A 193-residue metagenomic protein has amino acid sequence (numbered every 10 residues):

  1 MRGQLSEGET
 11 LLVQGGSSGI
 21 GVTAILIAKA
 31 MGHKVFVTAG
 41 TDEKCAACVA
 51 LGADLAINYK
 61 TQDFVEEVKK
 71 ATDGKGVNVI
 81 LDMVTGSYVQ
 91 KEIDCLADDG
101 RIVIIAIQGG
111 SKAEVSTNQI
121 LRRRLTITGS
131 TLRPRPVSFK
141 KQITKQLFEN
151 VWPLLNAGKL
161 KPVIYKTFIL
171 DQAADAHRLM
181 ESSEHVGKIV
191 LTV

Functional and structural regions predicted by a protein language model:
M1-T61: Mid-domain Rossmann-like dinucleotide-binding core that forms the NAD(H)/NADP(H) cofactor-binding site
E7-E9, V77, D99: Phosphate-coordination loops involved in phosphoryl transfer and adenosine-cofactor binding
M31, A39, S87-K159, T192-V193: Glycine-rich phosphate-binding loop and adjacent beta-alpha segment of Rossmann(oid) nucleotide-cofactor-binding
F64-G74: Short amphipathic alpha-helix with an adjacent loop that forms part of the alpha/beta core around
V77-M83: Periplasmic-binding protein-like
W152, A157-K166, A174-V193: C-terminal capping/lid region of NAD(P)-dependent oxidoreductase domains
